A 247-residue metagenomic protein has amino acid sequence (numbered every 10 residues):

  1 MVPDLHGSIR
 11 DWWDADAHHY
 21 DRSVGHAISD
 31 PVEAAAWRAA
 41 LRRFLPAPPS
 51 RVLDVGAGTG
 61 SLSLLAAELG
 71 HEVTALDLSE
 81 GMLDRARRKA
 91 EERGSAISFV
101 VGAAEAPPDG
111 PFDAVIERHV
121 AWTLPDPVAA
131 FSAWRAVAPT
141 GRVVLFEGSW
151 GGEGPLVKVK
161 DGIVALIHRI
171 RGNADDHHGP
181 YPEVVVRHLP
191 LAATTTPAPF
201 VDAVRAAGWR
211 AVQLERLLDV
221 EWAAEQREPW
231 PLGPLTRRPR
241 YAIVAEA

Functional and structural regions predicted by a protein language model:
M1-A47, L218-V220, L235: Conserved class I S-adenosyl-L-methionine
L53, T59-A106: Class I SAM-dependent methyltransferase SAM/SAH-binding core
E105-V115: A short acidic, Gly/Pro-enriched loop at the edge of an enzyme's catalytic core that lines a small-molecule cofactor
A114-P127: A short SAM/SAH-binding and catalytic strip from SAM-dependent methyltransferases
V128-R142: A short glycine-rich, Lys/Arg-flanked "PGG" loop and its adjoining helix->strand segment in the class I
V144-A174: Conserved class I S-adenosyl-L-methionine
P190-G208, L214: Short alpha-helix
Q226-A247: Core SAM-dependent methyltransferase catalytic element
